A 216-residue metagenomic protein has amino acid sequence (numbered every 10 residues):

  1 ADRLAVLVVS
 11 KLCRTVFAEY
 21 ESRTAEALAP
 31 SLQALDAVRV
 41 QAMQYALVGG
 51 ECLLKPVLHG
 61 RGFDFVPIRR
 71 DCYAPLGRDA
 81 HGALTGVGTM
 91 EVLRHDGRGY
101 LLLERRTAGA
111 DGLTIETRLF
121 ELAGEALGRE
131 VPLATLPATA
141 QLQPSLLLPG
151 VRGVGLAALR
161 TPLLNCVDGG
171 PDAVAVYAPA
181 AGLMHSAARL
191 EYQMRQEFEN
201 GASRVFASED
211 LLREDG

Functional and structural regions predicted by a protein language model:
A1-L84: Extended, helix-rich architectural segments
L4, K11-L12, Q41-A42, L101-A108 (+2 more regions): Generic hydrophobic, helix-prone segments enriched in Leu/Val/Ile
L4-L7, L32, G62-F63, D71 (+6 more regions): Helix-centric, low-specificity signal for extended rod-like, repetitive segments
V8, L54, G128-R129, M184-A187: Generic low-polarity alpha-helical segments
M43-V48, V92-H95, R195-F198, D210 (+1 more regions): A general structural signal for short secondary-structure junctions and capping/turn motifs
G60-V167: Active-site and NAD+-binding cores of ADP-ribose-processing enzymes
A138-G216: Extended, charged amphipathic alpha-helical segments
